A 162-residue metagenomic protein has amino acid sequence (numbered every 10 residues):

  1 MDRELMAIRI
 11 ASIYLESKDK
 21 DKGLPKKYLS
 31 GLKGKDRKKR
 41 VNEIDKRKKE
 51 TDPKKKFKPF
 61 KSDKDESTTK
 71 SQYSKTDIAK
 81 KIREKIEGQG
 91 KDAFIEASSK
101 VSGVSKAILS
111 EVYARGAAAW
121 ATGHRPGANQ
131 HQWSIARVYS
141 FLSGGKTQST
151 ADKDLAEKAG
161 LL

Functional and structural regions predicted by a protein language model:
M1-L162: Arg/Lys-rich, low-complexity, intrinsically disordered basic segments
